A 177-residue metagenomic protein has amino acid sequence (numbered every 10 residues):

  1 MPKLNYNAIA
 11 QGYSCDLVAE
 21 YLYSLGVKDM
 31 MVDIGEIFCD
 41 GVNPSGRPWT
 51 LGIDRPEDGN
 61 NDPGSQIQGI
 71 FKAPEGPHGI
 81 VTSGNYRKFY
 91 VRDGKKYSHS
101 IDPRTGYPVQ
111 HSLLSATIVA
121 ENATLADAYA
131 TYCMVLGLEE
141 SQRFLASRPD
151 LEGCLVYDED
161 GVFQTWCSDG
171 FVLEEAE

Functional and structural regions predicted by a protein language model:
M1-E177: Mature catalytic core of soluble alpha/beta enzymes
